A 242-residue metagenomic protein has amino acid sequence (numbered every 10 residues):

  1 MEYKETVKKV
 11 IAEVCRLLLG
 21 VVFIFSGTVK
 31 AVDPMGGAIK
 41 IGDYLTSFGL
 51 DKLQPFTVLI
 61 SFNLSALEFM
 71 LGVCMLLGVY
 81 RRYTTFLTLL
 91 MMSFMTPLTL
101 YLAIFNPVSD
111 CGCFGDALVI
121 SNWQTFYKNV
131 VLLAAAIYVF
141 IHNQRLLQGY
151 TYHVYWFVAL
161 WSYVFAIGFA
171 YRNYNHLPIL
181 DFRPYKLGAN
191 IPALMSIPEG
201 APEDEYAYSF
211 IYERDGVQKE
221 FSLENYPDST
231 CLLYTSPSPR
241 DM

Functional and structural regions predicted by a protein language model:
M1-T6: Short, Lys/Arg-rich, polar N-terminal cytosolic tail immediately upstream of the first transmembrane signal-anchor
K9-V32, V58-L98: Functionalized membrane-embedded alpha-helices
K40-L53: Perimembrane loop-to-helix junctions flanking transmembrane segments
L77-T84, Q144-H153: Membrane-interface helix-boundary motifs at transmembrane edges
S93-L146: Membrane-embedded alpha-helical segments of integral membrane proteins
G149-L177: Internal/C-terminal transmembrane anchor helices
Y174-L194: Alpha-helical transmembrane signal-anchor/signal-peptide segments
Y234-M242: Single conserved hydrophobic/aromatic residue that forms the stacking wall/gate of nucleotide- or nucleobase-binding
